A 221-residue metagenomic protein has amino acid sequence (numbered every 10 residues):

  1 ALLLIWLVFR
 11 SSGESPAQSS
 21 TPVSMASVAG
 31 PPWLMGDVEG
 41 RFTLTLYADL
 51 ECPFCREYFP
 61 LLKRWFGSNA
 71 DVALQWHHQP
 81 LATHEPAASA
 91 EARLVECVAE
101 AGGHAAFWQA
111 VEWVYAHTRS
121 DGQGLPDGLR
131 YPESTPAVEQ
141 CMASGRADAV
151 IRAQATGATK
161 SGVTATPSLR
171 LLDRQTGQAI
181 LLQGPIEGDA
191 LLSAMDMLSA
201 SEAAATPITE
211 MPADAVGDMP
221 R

Functional and structural regions predicted by a protein language model:
A1-V8, Y47, G128-R221: C-terminal cap of thioredoxin/glutaredoxin-like
L4-S15, A73: Domain-level signature for proteins that mediate thiol-based redox and metal-cofactor handling
S11-M25: Ser/Thr/Pro/Gly-rich low-complexity linker/stalk segments immediately outside membranes or between
P22-V23, P53, R146-A147: Short, flexible loop segments at the rims of nucleotide/cofactor-binding pockets, characterized by
S24-F42, F66-G67: A short beta-strand-turn-helix
A29-W33, P60-L61, Q154-G157: A generic local structural motif
T45-L50, R56-R130, S161-T164, T209-G217: Structural alpha/beta surface segment adjacent to cysteine/selenocysteine redox centers across thiol/disulfide enzymes
P53-R56, Q140-M142: Sequence contexts marking disulfide-bonded cysteines in secreted/extracellular proteins
